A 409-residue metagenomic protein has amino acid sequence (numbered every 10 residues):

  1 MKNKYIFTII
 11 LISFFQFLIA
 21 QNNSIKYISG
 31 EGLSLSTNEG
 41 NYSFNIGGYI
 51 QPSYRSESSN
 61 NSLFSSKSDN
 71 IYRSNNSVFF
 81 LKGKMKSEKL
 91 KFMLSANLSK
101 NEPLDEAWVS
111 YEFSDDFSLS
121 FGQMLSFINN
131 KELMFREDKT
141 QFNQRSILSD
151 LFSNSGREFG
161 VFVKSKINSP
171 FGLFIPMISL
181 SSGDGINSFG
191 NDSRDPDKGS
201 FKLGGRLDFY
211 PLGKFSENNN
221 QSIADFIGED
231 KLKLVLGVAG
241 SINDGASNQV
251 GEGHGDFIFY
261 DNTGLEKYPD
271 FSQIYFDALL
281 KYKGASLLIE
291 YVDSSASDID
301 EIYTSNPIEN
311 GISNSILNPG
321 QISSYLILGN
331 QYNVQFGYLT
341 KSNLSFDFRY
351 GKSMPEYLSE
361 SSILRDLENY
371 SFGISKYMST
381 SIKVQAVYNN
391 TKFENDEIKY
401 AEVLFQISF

Functional and structural regions predicted by a protein language model:
M1-N22, F409: Bacterial Sec-dependent N-terminal signal peptides
I19-I46, N61, K214-K233, A246-Q249 (+1 more regions): Outer-membrane beta-barrel biogenesis signature
N23-S24, S66-I71, L98-S99, L151-S153 (+5 more regions): Replace "Gram-negative outer membrane beta-barrel proteins" with "bacterial and organellar outer membrane beta-barrel
G32-I186, R194-G213, L232-V235, G240-I242 (+5 more regions): Outer membrane beta-barrel
S58-S65, E102-W108, L133-E137, S188-S193 (+5 more regions): Outer-membrane beta-barrel translocator domains and adjoining extracellular loop/strand segments of Gram-negative
L203-K214, K376, S381, E397-F409: Outer-membrane beta-barrel "beta-signal"
D208-P211, F215-Y357: Detector for outer-membrane/organellar transmembrane beta-barrel domains, recognizing the amphipathic beta-strand
I327-G337, K341-E402: Long, positively charged, glycine-interspersed low-complexity recognition regions
